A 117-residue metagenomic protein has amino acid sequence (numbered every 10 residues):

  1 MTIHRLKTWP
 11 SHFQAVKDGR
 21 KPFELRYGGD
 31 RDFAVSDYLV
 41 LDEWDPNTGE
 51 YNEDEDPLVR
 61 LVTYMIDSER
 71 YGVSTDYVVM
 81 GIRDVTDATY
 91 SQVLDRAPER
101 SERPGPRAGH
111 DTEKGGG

Functional and structural regions predicted by a protein language model:
M1-G29: Compositionally biased, charged N-terminal/linker segments
G19, E53-E55, V73-T75: Short glycine/proline-enriched turns and hinge-like loops at secondary-structure junctions
G29, W44-G49: Short, charged beta-turn/beta-strand-edge "cap" motif at the junction between a beta-strand and an adjacent loop
G49-I66: Short beta-strand-centered aromatic/proline hotspots
Y64-G117: Glycine- and charge-enriched low-complexity intrinsically disordered segments
